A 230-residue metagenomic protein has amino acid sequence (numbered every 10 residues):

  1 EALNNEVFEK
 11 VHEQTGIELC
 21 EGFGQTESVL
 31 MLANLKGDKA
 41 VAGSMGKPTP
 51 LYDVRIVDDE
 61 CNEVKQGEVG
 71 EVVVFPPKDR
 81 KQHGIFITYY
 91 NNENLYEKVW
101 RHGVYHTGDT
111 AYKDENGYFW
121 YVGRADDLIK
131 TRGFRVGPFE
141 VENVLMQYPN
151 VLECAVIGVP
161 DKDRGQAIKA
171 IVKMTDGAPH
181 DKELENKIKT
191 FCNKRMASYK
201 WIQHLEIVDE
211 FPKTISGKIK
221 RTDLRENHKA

Functional and structural regions predicted by a protein language model:
E1-V41, D53, E60: Gly/Ser/Thr-rich phosphate-binding loop
A2, D38-K39, K78-K81, L95 (+1 more regions): Active-site/binding-pocket entry motifs
C20, L205-V208: General small-molecule cofactor/ligand-binding pocket signal
G24, E60, V74, L95 (+4 more regions): AMP-binding/adenylate-forming catalytic core of the ANL superfamily
G43-P48, V99-G103: Short Gly/Pro-enriched turn/cap motifs at secondary-structure boundaries
P48-L51, N62-K98, V136: Conserved ATP/PPi-binding loop(s) of AMP-dependent carboxylate-activating enzymes
V54-R55, E210: Generic short beta-strand
